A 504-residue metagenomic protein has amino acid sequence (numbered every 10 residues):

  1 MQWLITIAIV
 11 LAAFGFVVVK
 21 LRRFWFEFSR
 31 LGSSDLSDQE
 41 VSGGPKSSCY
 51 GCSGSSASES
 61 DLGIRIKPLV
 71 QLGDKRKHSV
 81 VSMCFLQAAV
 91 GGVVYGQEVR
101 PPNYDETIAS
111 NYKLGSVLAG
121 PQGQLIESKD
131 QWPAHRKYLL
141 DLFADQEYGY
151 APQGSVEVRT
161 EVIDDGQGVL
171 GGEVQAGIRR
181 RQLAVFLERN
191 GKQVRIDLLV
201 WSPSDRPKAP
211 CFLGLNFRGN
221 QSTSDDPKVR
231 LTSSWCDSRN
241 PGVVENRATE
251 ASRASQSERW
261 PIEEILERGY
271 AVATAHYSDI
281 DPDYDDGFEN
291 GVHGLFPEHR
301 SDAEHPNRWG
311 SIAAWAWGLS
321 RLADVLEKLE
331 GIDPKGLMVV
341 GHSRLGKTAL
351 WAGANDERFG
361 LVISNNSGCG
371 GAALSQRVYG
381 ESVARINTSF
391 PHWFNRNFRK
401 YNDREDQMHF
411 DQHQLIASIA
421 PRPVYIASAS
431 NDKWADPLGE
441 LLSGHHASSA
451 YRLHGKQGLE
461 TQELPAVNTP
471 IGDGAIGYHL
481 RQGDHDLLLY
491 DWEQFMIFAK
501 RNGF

Functional and structural regions predicted by a protein language model:
E40-V70: Cysteine-cluster motifs in flexible loop/terminal segments that predominantly coordinate metals
V94-P152: N-terminal pre-domain segments of enzymes
D197-L198, K208-F217: Short beta-strand element of the alpha/beta-hydrolase
G214-K328, G371, S375-R377: Cap/lid segment of the alpha/beta-hydrolase catalytic domain
V292-L295, S364-L415, E440-T461: Mobile cap/lid helix-loop segments that gate and shape the active-site cleft of serine hydrolases
G331-S343: Alpha/beta-hydrolase fold nucleophile elbow
R399, G444-F504: C-terminal catalytic histidine-bearing segment of alpha/beta-hydrolase fold enzymes
A420-P437, R481-G483: Conserved strand-to-loop "acid loop" that flanks and positions the catalytic carboxylate
